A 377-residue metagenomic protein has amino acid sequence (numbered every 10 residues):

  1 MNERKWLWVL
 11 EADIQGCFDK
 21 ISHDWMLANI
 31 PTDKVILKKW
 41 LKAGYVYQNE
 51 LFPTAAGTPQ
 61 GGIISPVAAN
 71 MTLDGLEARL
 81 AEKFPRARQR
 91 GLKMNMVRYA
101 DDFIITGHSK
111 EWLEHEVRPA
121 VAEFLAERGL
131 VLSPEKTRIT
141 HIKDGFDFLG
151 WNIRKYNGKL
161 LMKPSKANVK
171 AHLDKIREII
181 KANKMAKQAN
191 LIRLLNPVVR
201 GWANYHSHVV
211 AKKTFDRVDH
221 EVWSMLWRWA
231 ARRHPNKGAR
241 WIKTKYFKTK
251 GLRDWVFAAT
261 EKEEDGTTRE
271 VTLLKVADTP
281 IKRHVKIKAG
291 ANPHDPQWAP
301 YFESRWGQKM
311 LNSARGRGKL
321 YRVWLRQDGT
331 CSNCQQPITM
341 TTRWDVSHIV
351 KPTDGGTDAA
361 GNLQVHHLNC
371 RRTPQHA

Functional and structural regions predicted by a protein language model:
M1-G145, G329: Conserved polymerase palm-domain catalytic core
E11-A12, T54-G62, A100-T106, I180-K181 (+3 more regions): Glycine- and acidic
A12-I14, H108-S109, W151, G201 (+3 more regions): Residues immediately flanking
K42, L51, E127-R193, P197-W202: A conserved non-catalytic segment of reverse transcriptases and RNA-directed RNA polymerases corresponding to the late
K187, L191-K248: Non-catalytic, peripheral interaction segments enriched in hydrophobic/basic residues
R228-A230, N236-M310: Acidic catalytic cores of enzymes that act on phosphate-bearing nucleotides/polynucleotides
A291-N333, T357, G361: Short, charged surface segments at domain edges that flank catalytic/cofactor-binding sites
Q335-L368, P374: Histidine-centered nuclease catalytic patch
